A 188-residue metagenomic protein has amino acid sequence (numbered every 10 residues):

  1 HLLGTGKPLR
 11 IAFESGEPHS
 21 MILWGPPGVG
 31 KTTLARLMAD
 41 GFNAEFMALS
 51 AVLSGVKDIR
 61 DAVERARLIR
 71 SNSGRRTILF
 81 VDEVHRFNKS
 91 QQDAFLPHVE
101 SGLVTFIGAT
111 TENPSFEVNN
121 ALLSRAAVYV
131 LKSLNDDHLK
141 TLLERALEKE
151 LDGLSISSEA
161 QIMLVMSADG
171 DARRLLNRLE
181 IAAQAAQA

Functional and structural regions predicted by a protein language model:
H1-G6, A44-I78, K89: Short glycine-rich substrate-engagement loop in P-loop NTPases that contacts/grips substrate
L3, S15-H19, V29, G41-N43 (+5 more regions): Short loop/turn elements that form and flank the Walker-type P-loop nucleotide-binding site in RecA-like NTPase cores
R10-E14, V81, H85-S124: Conserved catalytic/switch belt of AAA+ P-loop NTPases
I11-L49, E64-R67, L96-S101: Walker A/P-loop
W24-P26, M47-G55, T110-T111, L131: A short hydrophobic beta-strand->loop->alpha-helix junction that borders the nucleotide-binding pocket of P-loop NTPases
S50-V52, A127-K140: Conserved AAA+ ATPase "SRH/arginine-finger" region at the nucleotide-binding site
L142-Q161: Helix-loop-helix "sensor" segment of P-loop NTPases
I162-S167, R173-Q187: C-terminal helical "lid" of AAA+/P-loop NTPase domains
